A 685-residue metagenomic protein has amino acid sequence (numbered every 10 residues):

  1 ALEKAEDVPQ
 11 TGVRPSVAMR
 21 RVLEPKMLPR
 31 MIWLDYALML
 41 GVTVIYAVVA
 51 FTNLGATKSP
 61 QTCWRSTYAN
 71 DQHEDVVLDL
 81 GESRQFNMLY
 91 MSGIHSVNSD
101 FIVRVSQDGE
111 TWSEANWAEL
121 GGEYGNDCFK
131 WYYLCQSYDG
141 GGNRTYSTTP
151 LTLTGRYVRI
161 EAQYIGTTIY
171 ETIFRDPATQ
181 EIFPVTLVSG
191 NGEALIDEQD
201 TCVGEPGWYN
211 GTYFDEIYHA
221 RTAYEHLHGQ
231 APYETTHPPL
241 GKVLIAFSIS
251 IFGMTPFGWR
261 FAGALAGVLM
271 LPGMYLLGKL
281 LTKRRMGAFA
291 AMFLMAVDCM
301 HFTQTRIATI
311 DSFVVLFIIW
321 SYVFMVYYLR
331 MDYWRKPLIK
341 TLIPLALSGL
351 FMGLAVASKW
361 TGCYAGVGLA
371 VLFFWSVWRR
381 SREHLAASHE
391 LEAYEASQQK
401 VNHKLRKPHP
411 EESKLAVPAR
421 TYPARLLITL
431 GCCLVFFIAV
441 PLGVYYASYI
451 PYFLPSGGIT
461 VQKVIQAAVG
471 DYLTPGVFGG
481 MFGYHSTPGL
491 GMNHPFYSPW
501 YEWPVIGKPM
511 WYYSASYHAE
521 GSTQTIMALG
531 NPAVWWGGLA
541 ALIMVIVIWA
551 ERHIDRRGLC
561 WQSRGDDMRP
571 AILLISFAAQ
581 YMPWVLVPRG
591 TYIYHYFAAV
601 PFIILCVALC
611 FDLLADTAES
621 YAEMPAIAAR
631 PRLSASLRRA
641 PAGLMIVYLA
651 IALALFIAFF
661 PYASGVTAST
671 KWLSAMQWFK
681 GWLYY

Functional and structural regions predicted by a protein language model:
L2-L38, V48-L78, Y132, G207 (+8 more regions): Transmembrane helical bundles and short interhelical boundary loops of multi-pass, membrane-embedded
V48-Y124, D139-Y213: Aromatic, loop-rich ligand-recognition surfaces of beta-strand-rich domains
A178-A223, E390, Y422, L442-I506 (+1 more regions): Aromatic-rich transmembrane-lumenal/periplasmic boundary elements in polytopic membrane proteins
F257, F261-T282, W320-F324: Transmembrane-helix motifs of polytopic, lipid-linked glycan transferases
W259, G263, M300-F313, S358-T361: Short acidic/glycine- and proline-prone juxtamembrane loop motifs at membrane-interface regions of multi-pass membrane
G273, F313-P337, L347-M352, A370 (+2 more regions): Specific aromatic-rich, kink-prone transmembrane helix
M274-V297, L316, W334-I343: Transmembrane-helix signature of polytopic, membrane-embedded enzymes that assemble or transfer cell-envelope glycans
A291-A296, T303, M352, V356: Short helix- or helix-capping micro-motifs that position conserved polar/aromatic residues at function-defining sites
